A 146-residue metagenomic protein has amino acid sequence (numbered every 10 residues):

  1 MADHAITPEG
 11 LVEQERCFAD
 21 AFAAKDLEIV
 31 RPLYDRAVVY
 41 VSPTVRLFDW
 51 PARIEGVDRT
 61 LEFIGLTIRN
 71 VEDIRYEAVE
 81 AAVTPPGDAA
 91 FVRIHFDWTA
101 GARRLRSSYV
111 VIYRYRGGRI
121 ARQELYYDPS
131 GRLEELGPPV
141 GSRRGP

Functional and structural regions predicted by a protein language model:
M1-R36, V140-P146: Short, low-complexity N-terminal intrinsically disordered segments enriched in polar/charged residues
P8, L27-G87: A solvent-exposed, acidic/Ser-Thr-rich amphipathic alpha-helical stretch
E13, D73-Y76, R104-S107: Short solvent-exposed loop/turn micro-motifs enriched in small/polar/acidic residues
F18, V30-R31, V38, G56 (+4 more regions): Hydrophobic pocket/interface hotspot
Y34-D35, I94-W98, V111, Y126-Y127: Short beta-strand segments enriched in hydrophobic/aromatic residues within well-folded beta-rich domains
N70, D97-R106: Short, cysteine-centered beta-strand-loop-beta hairpins and adjacent loop/turn segments enriched in charged/polar
Y76-A82, H95-D97, S108-Y113: Hydrophobic/aromatic beta-strand elements that line small-molecule binding cavities or substrate pockets in beta-rich
S108-L136: Short beta-strand edge/turn micro-motifs at domain boundaries
